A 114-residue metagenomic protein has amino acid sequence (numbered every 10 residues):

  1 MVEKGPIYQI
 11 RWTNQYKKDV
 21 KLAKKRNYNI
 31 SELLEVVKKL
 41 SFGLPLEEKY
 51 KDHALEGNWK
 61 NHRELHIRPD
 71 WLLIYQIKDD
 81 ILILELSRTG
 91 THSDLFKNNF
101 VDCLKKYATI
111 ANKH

Functional and structural regions predicted by a protein language model:
M1-Q9, K18, Y28-S31, L65 (+2 more regions): Enriched for short, Lys/Arg-rich terminal
R11-E47: N-terminal first-folded block
Q15, K60, T91: Residues that form or immediately flank small-molecule/cofactor binding pockets and catalytic motifs
K24, S41-L44, W59, F100 (+1 more regions): Generic secondary-structure transition motif, activating predominantly at the C-termini of alpha-helices
K39-H66: A short, surface-exposed loop/turn module that caps and links secondary-structure elements
